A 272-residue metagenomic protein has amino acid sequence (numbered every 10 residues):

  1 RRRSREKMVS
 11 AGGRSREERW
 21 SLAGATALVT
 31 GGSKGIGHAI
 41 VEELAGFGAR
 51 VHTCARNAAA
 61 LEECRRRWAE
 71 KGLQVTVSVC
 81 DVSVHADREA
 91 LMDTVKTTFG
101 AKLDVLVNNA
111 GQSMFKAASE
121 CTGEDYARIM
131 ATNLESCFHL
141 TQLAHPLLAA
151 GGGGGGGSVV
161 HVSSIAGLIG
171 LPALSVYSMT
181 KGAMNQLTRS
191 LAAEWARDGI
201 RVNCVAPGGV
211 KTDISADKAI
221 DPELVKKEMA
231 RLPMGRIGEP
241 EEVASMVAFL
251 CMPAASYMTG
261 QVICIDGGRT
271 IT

Functional and structural regions predicted by a protein language model:
G12-E18, I169, A248, T259-T272: Short C-terminal tail/terminal secondary-structure segment of NAD(P)H-dependent dehydrogenase/reductase domains
T26, S33-K34: Conserved glycine-rich cofactor-binding loop
F47-C64: Conserved glycine-rich Rossmann-like NAD(P)H-binding loop of the short-chain dehydrogenase/reductase
A117-A118, T122-A127, E228: Substrate-binding pocket helix/loop in short-chain dehydrogenase/reductase
T141, T180, T188: Active-site helix of classical SDR
P146, A193-R197, S256: Alpha-helical segment proximal to the catalytic Tyr-Lys
S164: Residue(s) in the substrate-gating loop at a strand-loop-helix junction that position the organic substrate next
